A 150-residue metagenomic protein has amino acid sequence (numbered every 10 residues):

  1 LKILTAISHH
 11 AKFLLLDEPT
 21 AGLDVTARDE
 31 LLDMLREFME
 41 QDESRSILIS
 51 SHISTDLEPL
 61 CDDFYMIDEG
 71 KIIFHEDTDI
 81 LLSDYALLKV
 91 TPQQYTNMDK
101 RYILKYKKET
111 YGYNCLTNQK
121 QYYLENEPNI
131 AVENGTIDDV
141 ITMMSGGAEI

Functional and structural regions predicted by a protein language model:
I3: Hydrophobic anchor residue at the start of the ABC signature
H10: Conserved catalytic motifs of ABC-family nucleotide-binding domains
L14-E18, L23: Catalytic Walker B motif of ABC-type/P-loop ATPase nucleotide-binding domains
V25-A27: Helix N-cap at the start of a conserved alpha-helix in ABC-type nucleotide-binding domains
L32, R36-L48, H52-T117: ABC transporter nucleotide-binding domain
I103-I150: C-terminal coupling/interaction segments
